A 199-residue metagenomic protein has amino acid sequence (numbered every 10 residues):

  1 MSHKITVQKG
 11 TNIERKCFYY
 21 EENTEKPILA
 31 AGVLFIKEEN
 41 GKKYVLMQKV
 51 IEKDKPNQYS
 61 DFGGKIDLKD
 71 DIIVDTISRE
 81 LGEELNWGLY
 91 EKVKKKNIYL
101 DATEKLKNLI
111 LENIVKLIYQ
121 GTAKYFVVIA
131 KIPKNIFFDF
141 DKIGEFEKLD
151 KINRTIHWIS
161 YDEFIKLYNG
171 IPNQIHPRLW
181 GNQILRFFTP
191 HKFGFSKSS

Functional and structural regions predicted by a protein language model:
M1-S2, S198: Universal eukaryotic N-terminal targeting presequences
S2-D61, V74, Y90-E91: N-terminal strand-loop-strand
R15-T24, N113-L117, I143-F146: Short, P/G- and charge-enriched loop/turn segments at secondary-structure junctions
K26-P27, E39-N40, Y119-T122, L149: Extracellular/periplasmic catalytic domains that process cell-envelope and extracellular macromolecules
I28-G32, G63, Y125-V127, N153: Extracellular structured ligand-interaction cores
V50, G63-G64, Y161-E163: Active-site donor-binding loop signature of nucleotide-sugar glycosyltransferases
D54-Q58, E112, G121-S199: Nudix hydrolase/Nudix homology domain
D61-I114: The catalytic Nudix box helix
